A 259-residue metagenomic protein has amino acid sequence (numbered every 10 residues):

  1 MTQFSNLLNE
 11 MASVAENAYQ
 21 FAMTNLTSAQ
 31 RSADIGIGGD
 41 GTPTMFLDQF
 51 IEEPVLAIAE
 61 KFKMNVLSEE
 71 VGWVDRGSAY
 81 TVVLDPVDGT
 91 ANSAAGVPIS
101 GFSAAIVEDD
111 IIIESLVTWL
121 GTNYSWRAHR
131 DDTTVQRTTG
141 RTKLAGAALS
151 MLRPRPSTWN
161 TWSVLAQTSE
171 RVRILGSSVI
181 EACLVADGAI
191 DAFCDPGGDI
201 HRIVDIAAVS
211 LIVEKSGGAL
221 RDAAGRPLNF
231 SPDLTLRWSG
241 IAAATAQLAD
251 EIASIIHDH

Functional and structural regions predicted by a protein language model:
M1-V87, L248: N-terminal subdomain of lithium-sensitive/metallo-dependent phosphomonoesterases centered on the IMPase/IPPase/PAP
S28-I35, N65-V66, T133-R137, T168-L175 (+1 more regions): Short secondary-structure junctions
D48, G89-T90, V185, V213: Buried hydrophobic positions in well-ordered alpha/beta secondary-structure cores of metabolic enzymes
V55, A59, F102, V209-V213: Buried hydrophobic packing segments
N65-E70, L84, S93, R173-G176 (+1 more regions): General beta-strand structural signal in soluble alpha/beta enzymes
W73-G77, A94-V97, V107-D110, W119 (+3 more regions): Solvent-exposed alpha-helices and their adjacent loops that cap or buttress functional pockets in soluble metabolic
S78-D131: DPxDG-like acidic metal-binding loop motif
T138-H259: An extended, acidic
